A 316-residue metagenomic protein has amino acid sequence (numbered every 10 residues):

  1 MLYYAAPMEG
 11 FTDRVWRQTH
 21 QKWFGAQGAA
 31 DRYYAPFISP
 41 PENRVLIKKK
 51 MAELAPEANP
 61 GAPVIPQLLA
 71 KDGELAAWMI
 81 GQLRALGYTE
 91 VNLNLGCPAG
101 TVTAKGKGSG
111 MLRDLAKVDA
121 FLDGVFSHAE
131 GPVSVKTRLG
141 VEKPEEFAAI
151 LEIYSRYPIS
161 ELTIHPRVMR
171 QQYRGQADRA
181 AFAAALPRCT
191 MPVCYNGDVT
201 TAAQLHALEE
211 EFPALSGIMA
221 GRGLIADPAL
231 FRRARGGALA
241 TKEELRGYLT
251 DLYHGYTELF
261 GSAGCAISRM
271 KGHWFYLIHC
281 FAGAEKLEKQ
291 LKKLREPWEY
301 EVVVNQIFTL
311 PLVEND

Functional and structural regions predicted by a protein language model:
M1-D316: Flavin-dependent oxidoreductase catalytic cores
